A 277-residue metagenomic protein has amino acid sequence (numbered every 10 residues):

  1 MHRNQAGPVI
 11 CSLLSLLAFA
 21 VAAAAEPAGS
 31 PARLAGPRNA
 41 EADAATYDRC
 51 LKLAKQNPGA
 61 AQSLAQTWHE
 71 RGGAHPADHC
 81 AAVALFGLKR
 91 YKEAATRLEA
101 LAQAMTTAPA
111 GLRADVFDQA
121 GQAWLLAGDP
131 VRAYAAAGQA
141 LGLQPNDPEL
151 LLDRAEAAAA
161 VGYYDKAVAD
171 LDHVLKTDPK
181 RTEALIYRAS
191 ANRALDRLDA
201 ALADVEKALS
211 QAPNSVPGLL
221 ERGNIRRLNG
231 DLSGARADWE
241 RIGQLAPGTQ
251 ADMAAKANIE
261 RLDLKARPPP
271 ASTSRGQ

Functional and structural regions predicted by a protein language model:
A22-C80, A84, L88-T96, P268-Q277: N-terminal leader/linker segments that initiate helical-solenoid repeat arrays
P31-L34, R38, G234-Q277: Terminal, low-structured helical/coil segments at or just beyond the last alpha-helical repeat
D43, H75-P76, P109, A114 (+7 more regions): Helix-start (N-cap) detector for alpha-helical repeat units in TPR-like alpha-solenoids, especially tetratricopeptide
C50-L51, V83, Q122, E156 (+3 more regions): Residue-level recognition of tetratricopeptide repeat
K55, G87-L88, Q122, L126-A127 (+4 more regions): Register position in tetratricopeptide repeats
E70-R71, A104-A108, L143, T177 (+2 more regions): Structural marker of alpha-solenoid helical repeat scaffolds
C80, Q119, D153, Y187 (+2 more regions): Canonical tetratricopeptide repeat
